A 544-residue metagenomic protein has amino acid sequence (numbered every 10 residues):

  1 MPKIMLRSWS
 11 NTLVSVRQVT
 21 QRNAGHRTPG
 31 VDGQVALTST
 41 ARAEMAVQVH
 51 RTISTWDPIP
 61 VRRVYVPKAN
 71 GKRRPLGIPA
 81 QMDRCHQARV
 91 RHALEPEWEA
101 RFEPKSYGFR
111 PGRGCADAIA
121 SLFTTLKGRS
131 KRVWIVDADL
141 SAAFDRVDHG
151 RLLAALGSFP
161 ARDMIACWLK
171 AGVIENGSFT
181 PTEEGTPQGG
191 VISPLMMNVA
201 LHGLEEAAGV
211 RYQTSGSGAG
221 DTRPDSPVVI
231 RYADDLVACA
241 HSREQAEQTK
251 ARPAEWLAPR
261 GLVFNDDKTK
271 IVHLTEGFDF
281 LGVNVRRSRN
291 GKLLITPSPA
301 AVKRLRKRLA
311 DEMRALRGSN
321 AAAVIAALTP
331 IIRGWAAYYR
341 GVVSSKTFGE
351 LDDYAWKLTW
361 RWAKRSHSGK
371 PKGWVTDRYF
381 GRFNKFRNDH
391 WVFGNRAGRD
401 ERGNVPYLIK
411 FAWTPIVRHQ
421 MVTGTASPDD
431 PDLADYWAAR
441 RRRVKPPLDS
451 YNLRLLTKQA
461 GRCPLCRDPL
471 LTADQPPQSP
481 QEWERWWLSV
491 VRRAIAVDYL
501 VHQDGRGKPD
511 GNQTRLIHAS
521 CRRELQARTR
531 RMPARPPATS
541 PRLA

Functional and structural regions predicted by a protein language model:
M1-M45: Non-catalytic, polymerase-adjacent accessory regions of viral genome-replication enzymes
Q18, Q48-K72, Q81, C85-P96 (+2 more regions): Reverse-transcriptase-like RNA-dependent polymerase core
R101-R113, D117-G277, D474: Conserved polymerase palm-domain catalytic core
K170, R260-W335: A conserved non-catalytic segment of reverse transcriptases and RNA-directed RNA polymerases corresponding to the late
Y354-R454, L543: Extended C-terminal regions of large enzymes
P428-E484, K508: Short, charged surface segments at domain edges that flank catalytic/cofactor-binding sites
D468-L471, K508-P537: Short Cys/His-centered divalent metal-binding micro-motifs
L470-L516: Histidine-centered nuclease catalytic patch
